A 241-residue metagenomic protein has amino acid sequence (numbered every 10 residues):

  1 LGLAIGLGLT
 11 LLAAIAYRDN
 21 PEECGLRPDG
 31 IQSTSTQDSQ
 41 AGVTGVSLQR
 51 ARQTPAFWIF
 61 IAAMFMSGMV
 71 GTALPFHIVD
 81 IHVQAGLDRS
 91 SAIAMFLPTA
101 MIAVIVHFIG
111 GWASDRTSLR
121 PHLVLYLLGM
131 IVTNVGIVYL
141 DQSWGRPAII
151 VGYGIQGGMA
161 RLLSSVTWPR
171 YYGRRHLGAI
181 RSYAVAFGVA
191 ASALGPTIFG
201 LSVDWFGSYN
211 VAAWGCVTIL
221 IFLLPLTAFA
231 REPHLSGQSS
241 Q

Functional and structural regions predicted by a protein language model:
L1-L3, G200-I219: A membrane-interface helix-boundary motif in multi-pass transporters
L3-Q37, L223-R231: C-terminal membrane-cytosol helix-exit motif in multi-pass small-molecule transporters
L9-A13, V79, L194-V203: Small-residue (Gly/Pro/Ala) motifs that create kinks and tight helix-helix packing interfaces
Q49-G110, G195: Extracytoplasmic gate region of multi-pass secondary transporters
G71, S91, L97-T167: C-terminal transmembrane helical hairpin of 12-TM major facilitator-type secondary transporters
H82-V83, A113-S114, I198-G207: Interfacial helix-cap and linker-helix signal at transmembrane-aqueous boundaries of multi-pass secondary transporters
R89-S90, R174-A184: Loop-to-transmembrane helix entry/capping segments in MFS-fold secondary transporters and related SLC/MFSD carriers
W168-G178, G207: Paired intracellular helix-loop junctions of major facilitator superfamily
